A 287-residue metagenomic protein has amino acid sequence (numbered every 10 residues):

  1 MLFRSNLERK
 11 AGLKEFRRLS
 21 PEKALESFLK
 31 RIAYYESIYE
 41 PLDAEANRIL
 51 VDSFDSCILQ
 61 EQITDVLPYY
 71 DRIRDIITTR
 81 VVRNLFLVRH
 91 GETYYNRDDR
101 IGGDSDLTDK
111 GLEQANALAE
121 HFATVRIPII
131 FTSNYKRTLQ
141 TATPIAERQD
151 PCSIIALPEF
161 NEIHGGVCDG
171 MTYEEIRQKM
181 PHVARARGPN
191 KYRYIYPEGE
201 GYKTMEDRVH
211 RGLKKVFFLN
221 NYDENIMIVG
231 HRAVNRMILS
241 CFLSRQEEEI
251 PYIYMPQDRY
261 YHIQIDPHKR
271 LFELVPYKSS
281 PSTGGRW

Functional and structural regions predicted by a protein language model:
M1-K14, E92-Y95, N116-R185, K214 (+3 more regions): Phosphate-coordination/substrate-recognition cap region in phosphate-metabolizing enzymes
M1-Y39: A glycine- and Lys/Arg-enriched "phosphate-lid" helix/loop adjacent to the NTP-binding pocket of small-molecule kinases
S20-S27, I77-R80, S133, P197 (+1 more regions): Short amphipathic alpha-helical molecular recognition features
I38, E61-I63, T78-C152, K179 (+1 more regions): Active-site-proximal alpha-helix that buttresses catalytic centers in soluble enzyme cores
E40-I49, S56-N84, L118-H121, P151 (+3 more regions): Acidic, low-complexity terminal tails and accessory targeting/binding regions of phosphate-metabolizing enzymes
N84-V88, F131, E224-V234: Beta-strand elements within well-structured catalytic alpha/beta cores of enzymes that handle phosphate/sulfate esters
T93, V234-N235: Short active-site segment of divalent metal-dependent hydrolases/proteases that encodes the spacing between
M205-L219, E224-R232: GST-like fold's C-terminal all-alpha helical module
